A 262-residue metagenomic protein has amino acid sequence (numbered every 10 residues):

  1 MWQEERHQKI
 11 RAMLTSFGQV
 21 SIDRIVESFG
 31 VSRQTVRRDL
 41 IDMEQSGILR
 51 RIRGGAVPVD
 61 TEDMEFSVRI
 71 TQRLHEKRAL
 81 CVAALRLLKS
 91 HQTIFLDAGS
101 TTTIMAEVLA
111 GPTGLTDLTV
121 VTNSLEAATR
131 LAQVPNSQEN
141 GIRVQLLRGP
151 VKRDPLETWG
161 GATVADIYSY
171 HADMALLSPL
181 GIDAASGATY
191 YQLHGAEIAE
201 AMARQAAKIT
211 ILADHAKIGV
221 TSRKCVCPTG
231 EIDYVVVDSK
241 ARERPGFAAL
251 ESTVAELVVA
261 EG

Functional and structural regions predicted by a protein language model:
W2-E5, K9, T15-D23, E27-F29 (+4 more regions): HTH-adjacent hinge/linker in prokaryotic transcriptional regulators
W2-I25, G30-Q34, E44-Q45, V121 (+1 more regions): Conserved phosphate- and dinucleotide-binding cores of soluble alpha/beta proteins, encompassing both enzyme active
R73, I94, A98, V120 (+2 more regions): Glycine- and other small-residue-rich loops at beta-strand/loop junctions that grip anionic moieties
T101-M105, I218-T221: Short glycine/serine/threonine-rich phosphate/pyrophosphate-binding segments that cradle anionic phosphate groups
